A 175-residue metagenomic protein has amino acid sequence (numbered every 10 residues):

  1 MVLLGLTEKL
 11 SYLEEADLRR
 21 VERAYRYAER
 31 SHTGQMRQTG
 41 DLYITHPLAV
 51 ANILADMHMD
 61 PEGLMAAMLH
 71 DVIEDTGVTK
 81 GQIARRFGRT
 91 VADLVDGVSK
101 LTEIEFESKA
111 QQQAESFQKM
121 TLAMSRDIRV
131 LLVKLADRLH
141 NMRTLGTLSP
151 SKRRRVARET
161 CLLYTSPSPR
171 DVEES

Functional and structural regions predicted by a protein language model:
M1-S166, R170: Active-site helical microenvironments for divalent-metal-assisted chemistry
E173-S175: N-terminal low-complexity segments that are often proline-rich with Ser/Thr-Pro
